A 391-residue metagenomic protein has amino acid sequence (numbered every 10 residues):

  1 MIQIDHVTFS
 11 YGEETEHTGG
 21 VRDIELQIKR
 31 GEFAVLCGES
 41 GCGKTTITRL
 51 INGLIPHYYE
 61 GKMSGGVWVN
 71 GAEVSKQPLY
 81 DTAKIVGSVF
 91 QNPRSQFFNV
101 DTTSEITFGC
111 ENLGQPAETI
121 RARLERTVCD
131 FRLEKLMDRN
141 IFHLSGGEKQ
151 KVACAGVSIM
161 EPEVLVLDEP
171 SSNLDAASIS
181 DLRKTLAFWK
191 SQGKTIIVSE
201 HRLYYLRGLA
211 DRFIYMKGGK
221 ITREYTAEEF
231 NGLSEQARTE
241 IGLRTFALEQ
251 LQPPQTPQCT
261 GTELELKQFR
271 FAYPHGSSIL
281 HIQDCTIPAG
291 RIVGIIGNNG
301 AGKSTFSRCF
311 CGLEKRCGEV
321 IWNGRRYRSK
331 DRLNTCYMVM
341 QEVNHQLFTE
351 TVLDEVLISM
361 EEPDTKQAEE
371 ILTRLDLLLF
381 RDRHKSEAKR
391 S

Functional and structural regions predicted by a protein language model:
C37-E39, I296-N298: The feature captures the beta-strand-to-loop junction immediately N-terminal to the Walker
G66-D81, I321-R332: ABC ATPase NBD Q-loop/coupling interface
E118-L136, T365-R381: Conserved ABC ATPase "signature" region
N140-L144, E148, H384-S391: Conserved ABC ATPase signature
C154-A155: Hydrophobic anchor residue at the start of the ABC signature
L165-D168: Catalytic Walker B motif of ABC-type/P-loop ATPase nucleotide-binding domains
E200-H201: H-loop/switch region of ABC-family ATPase nucleotide-binding domains
